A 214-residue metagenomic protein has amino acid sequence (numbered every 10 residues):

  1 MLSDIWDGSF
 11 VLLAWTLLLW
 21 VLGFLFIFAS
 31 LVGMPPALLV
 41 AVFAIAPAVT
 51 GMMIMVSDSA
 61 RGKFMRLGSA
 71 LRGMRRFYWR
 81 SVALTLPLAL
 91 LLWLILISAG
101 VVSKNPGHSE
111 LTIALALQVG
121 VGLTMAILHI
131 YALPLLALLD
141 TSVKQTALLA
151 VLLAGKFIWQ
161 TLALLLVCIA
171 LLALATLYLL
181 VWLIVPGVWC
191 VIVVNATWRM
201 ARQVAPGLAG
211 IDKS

Functional and structural regions predicted by a protein language model:
M1-K104, E110-I113, L128-S214: Helix-coil boundary and N-terminal low-complexity module in membrane systems
V121-L128: Generic alpha-helical transmembrane segments
